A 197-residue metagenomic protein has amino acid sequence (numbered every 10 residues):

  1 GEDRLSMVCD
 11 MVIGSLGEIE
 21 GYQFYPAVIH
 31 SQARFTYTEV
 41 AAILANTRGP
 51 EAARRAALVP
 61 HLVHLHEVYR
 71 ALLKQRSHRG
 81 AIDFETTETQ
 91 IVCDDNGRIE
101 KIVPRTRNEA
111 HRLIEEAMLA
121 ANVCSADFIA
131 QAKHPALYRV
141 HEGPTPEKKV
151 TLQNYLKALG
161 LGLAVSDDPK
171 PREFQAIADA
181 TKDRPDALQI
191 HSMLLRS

Functional and structural regions predicted by a protein language model:
G1-S197: Electropositive polyanion-binding surfaces
